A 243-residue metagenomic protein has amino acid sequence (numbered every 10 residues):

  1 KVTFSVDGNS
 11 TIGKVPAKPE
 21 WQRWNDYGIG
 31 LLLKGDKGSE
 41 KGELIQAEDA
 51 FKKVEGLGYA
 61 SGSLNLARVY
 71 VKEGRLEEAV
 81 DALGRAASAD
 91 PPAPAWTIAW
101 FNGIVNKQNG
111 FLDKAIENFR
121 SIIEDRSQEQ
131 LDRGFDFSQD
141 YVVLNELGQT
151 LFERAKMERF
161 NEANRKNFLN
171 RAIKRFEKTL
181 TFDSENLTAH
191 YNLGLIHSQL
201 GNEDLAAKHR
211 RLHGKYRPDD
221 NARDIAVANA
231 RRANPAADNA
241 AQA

Functional and structural regions predicted by a protein language model:
D7-W24, K53-E55, D90-P91, R133-Y141: TPR-adjacent "capping" and linker segments in tetratricopeptide-repeat scaffold/adaptor proteins
A17-G56, N65, R159-R165: Alpha-helical segment of the N-proximal tetratricopeptide repeat
K18-L33, L64, W100, S138-N145 (+2 more regions): Alpha-helical tetratricopeptide repeat
E20, Y59-S61, A93-A95, E129 (+3 more regions): Residue-level recognition of tetratricopeptide repeat
E55-L57, A89-P92, D125, F182 (+1 more regions): Structural marker of alpha-solenoid helical repeat scaffolds
F119-S127, L187, Y191-A222: TPR/TPR-like (Sel1-like) alpha-helical repeat modules
